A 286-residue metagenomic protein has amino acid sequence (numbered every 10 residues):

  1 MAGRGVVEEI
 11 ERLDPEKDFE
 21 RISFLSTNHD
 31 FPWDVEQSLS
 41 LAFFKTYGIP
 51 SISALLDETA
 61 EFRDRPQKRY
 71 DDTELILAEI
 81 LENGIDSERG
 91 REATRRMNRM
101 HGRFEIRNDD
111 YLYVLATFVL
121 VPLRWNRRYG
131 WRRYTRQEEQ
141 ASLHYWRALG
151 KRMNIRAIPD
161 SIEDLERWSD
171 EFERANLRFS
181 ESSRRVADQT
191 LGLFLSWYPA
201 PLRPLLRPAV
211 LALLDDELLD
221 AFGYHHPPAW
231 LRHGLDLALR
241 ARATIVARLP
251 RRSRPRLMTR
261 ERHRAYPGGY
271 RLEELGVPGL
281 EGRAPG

Functional and structural regions predicted by a protein language model:
M1-G286: Mature, function-bearing regions of proteins
